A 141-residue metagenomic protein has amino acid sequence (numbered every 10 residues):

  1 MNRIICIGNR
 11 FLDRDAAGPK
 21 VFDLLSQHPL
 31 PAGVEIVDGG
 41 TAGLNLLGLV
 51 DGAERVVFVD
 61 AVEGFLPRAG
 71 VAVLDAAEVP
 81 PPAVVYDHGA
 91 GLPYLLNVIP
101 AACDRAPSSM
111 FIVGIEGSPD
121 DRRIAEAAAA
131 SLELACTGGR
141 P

Functional and structural regions predicted by a protein language model:
M1-P141: N-terminal catalytic or cofactor-binding beta/alpha core of small enzyme domains
